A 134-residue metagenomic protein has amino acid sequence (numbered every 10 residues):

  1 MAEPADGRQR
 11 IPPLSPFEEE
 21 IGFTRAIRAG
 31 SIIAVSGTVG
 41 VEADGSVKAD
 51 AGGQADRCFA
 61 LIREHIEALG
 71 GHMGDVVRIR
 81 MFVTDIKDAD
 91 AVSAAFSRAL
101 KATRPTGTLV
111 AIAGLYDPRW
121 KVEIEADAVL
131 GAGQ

Functional and structural regions predicted by a protein language model:
M1-V77, V83-Q134: N-terminal presequence-like segments and the immediate start of the first folded domain
